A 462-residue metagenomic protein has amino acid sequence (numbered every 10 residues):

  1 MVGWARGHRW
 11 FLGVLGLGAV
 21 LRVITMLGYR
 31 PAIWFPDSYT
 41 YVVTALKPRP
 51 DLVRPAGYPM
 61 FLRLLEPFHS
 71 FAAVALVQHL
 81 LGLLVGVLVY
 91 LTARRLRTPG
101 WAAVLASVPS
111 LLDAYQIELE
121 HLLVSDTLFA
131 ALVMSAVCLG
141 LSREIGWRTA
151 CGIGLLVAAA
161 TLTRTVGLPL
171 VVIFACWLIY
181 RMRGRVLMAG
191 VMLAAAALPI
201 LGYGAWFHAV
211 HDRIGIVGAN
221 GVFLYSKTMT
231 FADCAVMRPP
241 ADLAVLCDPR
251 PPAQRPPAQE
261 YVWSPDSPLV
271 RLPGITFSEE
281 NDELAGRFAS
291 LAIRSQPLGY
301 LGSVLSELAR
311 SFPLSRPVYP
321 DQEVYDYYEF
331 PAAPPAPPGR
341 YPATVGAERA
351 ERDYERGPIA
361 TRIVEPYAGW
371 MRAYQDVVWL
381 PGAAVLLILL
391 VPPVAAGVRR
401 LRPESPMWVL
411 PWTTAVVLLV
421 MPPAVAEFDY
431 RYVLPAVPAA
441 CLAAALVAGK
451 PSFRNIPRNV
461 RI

Functional and structural regions predicted by a protein language model:
G28-Y41, R49-H69, I216, L301: Extracytoplasmic catalytic/substrate-binding loops of multi-pass membrane glycan-assembly enzymes
P36, V74-L83, V108-G140, W147 (+2 more regions): Multi-pass, polyprenyl lipid-linked donor-dependent membrane glycosyltransferases
L62-H69, V74-L88, D113, F129-L132 (+2 more regions): Transmembrane alpha-helices of multi-pass, membrane-embedded glycan-processing enzymes that use lipid-linked
A72-A73, G302-P411: Membrane-interface anchor segments at the N-terminal boundary of transmembrane helices in multi-pass membrane enzymes
V89-L112, A130-A131, W147-G152, V409: Transmembrane-helix signature of polytopic, membrane-embedded enzymes that assemble or transfer cell-envelope glycans
S107, A150-R164, A175, A195-Y203: Membrane-interface alpha helices of multi-pass inner-membrane proteins
A136-A150, M182, A448: Membrane-interface transmembrane helices that cradle and orient dolichyl/undecaprenyl
V217-D353: Membrane-proximal stem/loop segments at transmembrane-domain junctions that anchor or position
